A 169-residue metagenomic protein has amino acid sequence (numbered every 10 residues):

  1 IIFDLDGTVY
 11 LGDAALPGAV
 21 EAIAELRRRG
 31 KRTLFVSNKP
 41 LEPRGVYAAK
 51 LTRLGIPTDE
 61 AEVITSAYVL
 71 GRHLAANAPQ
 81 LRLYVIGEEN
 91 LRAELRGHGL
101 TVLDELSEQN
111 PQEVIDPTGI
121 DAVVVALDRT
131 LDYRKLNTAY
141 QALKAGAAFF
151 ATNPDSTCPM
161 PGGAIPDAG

Functional and structural regions predicted by a protein language model:
I2-G169: HAD-like aspartate-dependent phosphatase fold
